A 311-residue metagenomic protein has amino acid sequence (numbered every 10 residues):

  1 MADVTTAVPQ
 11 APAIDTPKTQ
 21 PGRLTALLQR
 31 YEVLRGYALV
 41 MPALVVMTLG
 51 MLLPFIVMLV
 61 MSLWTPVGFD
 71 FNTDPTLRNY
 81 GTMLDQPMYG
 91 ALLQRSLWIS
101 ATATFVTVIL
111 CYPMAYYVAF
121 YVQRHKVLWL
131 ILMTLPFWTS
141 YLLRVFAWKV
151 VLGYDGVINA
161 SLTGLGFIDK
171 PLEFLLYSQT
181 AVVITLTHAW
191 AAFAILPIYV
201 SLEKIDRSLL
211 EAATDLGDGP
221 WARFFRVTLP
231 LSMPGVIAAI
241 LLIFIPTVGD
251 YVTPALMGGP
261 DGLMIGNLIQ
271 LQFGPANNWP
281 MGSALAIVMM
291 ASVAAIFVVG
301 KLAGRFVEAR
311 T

Functional and structural regions predicted by a protein language model:
D3-P12, G22, Y199-L210, T214 (+1 more regions): C-terminal transmembrane helix and the adjacent membrane-cytosol boundary/short C-terminal tail of inner/organellar
D3-V4, P12-T16, Q20-V57, V127 (+2 more regions): N-terminal signal-anchor/first transmembrane alpha helix
G22, L28, T102-T134, V150 (+3 more regions): Transmembrane-helix boundary motif in ABC transporter permease subunits
G22-Q29, L77, V145-T187, W221 (+1 more regions): Membrane-interfacial helix termini and adjacent extracytoplasmic/periplasmic loops of multi-pass transporters
Q29-R35, V67, N79-M88, Y251-K301: Interhelical loop and adjacent transmembrane-helix boundary motif in polytopic membrane transport permeases
P42-V45, L49-L52, L135, H188 (+2 more regions): Transmembrane alpha-helices
M51-P87, V151, D155-G156, G259-P260 (+1 more regions): Short membrane-interfacial helix/loop motifs at transmembrane-helix boundaries
P54, M58-M61, L143-V145, W190 (+2 more regions): Non-cytoplasmic
